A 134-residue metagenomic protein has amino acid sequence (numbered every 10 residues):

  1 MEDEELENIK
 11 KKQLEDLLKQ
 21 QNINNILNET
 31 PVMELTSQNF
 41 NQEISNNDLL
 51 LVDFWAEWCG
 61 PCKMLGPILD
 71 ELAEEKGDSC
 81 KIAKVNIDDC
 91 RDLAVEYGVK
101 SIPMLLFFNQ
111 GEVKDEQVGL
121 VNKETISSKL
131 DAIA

Functional and structural regions predicted by a protein language model:
M1-L51, E57, P67-S79, R91-D92 (+2 more regions): Proteins that catalyze or organize thiol-disulfide redox chemistry and the adjacent proteostasis machinery handling
C59-C62: Hydrophobic heptad-repeat coiled-coil signature
I87: Hydrophobic anchor residue in the Rossmann-like NAD(P) cofactor-binding loop of oxidoreductases, predominantly
S101: Glycine-rich phosphate-binding loop
L106: Conserved catalytic/dimer-interface elements of ABC ATPase nucleotide-binding domains
